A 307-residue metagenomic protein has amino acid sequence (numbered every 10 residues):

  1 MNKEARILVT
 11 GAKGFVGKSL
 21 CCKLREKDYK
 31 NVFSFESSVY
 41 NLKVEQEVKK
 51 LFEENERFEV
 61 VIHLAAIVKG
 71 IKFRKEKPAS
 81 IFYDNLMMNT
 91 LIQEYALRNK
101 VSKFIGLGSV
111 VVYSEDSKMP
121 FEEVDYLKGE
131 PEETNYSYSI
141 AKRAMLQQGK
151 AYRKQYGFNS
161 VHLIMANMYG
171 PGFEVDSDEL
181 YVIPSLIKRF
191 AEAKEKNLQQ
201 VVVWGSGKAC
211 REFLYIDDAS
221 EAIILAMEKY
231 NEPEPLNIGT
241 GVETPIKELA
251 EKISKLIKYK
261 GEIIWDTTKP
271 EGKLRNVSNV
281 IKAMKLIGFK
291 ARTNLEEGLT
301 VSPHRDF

Functional and structural regions predicted by a protein language model:
A12: NAD(P)H cofactor-binding loop motif with strongest signal on the N-terminal glycine-rich segment
F15, S19-C21, K27, E192-F307: C-terminal substrate-binding subdomain of Rossmann-fold SDR/epimerase-dehydratase oxidoreductases
N31-K50: Adenosine-cofactor binding site in Rossmann-like domains, unifying the SAM/SAH pocket of S-adenosylmethionine-dependent
Q46-N85, R98: NAD(P)H-binding glycine-rich loop region in Rossmannoid oxidoreductase-like domains and their noncatalytic homologs
T90-N135: Conserved Rossmann-fold NAD(P)-dependent oxidoreductase catalytic core, especially the SDR/UDP-sugar
G108-S109, L146-P171, P184-L186, E195-V202: Conserved beta-loop-beta element that borders a ligand/cofactor-binding pocket
V112-S114, S137, V161-I183, C210: Flexible, glycine-rich beta-alpha linker
S137, A141-A144: Active-site helix of classical SDR
